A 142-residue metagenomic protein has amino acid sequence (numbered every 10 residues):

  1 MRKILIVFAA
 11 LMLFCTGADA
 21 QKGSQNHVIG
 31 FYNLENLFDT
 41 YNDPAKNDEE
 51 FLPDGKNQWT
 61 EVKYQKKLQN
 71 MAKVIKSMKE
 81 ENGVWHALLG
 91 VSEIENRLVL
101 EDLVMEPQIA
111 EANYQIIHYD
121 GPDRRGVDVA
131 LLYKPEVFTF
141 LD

Functional and structural regions predicted by a protein language model:
M1-S24: Bacterial Sec-dependent N-terminal signal peptides
L13, A112-I116, D142: Short Pro/Gly-enriched beta-strand edge/turn motifs at strand-loop
A18-P107, E111-N113, I117-V129: N-terminal, active-site-proximal structural segment of metallo-dependent hydrolase catalytic domains
A130-D142: A well-ordered secondary-structure block
